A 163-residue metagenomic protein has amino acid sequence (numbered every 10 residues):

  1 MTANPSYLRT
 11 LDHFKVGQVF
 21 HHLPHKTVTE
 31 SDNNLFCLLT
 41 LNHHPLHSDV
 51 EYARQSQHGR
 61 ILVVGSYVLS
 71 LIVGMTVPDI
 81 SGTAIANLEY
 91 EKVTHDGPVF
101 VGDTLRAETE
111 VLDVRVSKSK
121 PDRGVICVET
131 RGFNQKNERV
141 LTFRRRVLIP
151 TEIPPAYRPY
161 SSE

Functional and structural regions predicted by a protein language model:
M1-V16, V99-T104, E108-E163: HotDog/MaoC-like acyl-thioester-processing domains
T2-Y90, L141, T151-E163: Hot-dog-fold acyl-thioester-processing enzymes
R60, V73-P78, T83-D113, K118 (+1 more regions): Catalytic-pocket segment enriched in acidic/His residues
